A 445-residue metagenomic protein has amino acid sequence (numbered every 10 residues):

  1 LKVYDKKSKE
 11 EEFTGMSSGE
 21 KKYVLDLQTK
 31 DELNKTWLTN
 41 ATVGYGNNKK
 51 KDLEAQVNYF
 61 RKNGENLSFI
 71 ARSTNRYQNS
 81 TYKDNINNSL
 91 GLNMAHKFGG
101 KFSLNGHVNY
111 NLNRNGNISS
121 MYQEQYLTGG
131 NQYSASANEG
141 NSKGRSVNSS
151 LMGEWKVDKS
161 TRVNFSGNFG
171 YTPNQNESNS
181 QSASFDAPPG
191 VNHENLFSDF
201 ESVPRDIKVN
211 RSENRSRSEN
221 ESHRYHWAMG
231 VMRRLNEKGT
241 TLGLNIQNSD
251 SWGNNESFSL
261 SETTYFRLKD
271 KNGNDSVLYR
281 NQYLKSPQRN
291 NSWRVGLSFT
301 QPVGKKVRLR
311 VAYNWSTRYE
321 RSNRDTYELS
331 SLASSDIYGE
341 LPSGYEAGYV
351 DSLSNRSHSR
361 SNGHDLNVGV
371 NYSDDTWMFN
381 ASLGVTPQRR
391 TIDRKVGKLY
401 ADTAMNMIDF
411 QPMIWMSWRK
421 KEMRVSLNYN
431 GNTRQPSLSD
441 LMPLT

Functional and structural regions predicted by a protein language model:
L1-K2, L27: Non-catalytic regulatory/gating segments with a bias toward low-complexity or hydrophobic composition
K7-K51, N63-T445: Primarily recognizes Gram-negative and organellar outer-membrane beta-barrels
